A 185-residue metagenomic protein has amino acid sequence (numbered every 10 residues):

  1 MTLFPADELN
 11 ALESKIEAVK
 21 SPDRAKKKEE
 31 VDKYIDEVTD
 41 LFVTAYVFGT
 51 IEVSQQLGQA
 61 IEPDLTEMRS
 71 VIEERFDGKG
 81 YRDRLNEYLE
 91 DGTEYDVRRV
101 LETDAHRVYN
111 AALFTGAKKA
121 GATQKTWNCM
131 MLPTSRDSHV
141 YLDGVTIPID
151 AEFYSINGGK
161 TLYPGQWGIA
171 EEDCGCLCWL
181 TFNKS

Functional and structural regions predicted by a protein language model:
M1-D173, T181-S185: Domain-core detector
